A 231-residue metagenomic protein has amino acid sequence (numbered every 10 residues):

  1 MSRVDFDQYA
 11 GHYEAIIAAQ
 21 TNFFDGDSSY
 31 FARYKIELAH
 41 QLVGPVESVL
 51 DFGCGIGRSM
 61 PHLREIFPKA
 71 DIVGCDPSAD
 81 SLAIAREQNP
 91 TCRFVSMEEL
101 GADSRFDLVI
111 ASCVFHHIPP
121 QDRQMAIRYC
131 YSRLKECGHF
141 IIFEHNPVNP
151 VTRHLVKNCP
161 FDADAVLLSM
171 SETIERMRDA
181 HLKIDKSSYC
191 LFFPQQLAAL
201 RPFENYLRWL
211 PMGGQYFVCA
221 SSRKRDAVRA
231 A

Functional and structural regions predicted by a protein language model:
M1-V43: Conserved class I S-adenosyl-L-methionine
R58-E99: Class I SAM-dependent methyltransferase SAM/SAH-binding core
I110: A conserved beta-strand element that flanks and buttresses the S-adenosyl-L-methionine
Q124-E136: A short glycine-rich, Lys/Arg-flanked "PGG" loop and its adjoining helix->strand segment in the class I
C137-E144: Conserved beta-strand signature within the Rossmann-like core of class I S-adenosyl-L-methionine
N146-A163: Short, glycine-/aromatic-enriched active-site segment of Class I SAM-dependent methyltransferases
V166-H181, S187: Short alpha-helix
D185-A231: A C-terminal cap/extension of S-adenosyl-L-methionine-dependent methyltransferases that defines the acceptor-substrate
